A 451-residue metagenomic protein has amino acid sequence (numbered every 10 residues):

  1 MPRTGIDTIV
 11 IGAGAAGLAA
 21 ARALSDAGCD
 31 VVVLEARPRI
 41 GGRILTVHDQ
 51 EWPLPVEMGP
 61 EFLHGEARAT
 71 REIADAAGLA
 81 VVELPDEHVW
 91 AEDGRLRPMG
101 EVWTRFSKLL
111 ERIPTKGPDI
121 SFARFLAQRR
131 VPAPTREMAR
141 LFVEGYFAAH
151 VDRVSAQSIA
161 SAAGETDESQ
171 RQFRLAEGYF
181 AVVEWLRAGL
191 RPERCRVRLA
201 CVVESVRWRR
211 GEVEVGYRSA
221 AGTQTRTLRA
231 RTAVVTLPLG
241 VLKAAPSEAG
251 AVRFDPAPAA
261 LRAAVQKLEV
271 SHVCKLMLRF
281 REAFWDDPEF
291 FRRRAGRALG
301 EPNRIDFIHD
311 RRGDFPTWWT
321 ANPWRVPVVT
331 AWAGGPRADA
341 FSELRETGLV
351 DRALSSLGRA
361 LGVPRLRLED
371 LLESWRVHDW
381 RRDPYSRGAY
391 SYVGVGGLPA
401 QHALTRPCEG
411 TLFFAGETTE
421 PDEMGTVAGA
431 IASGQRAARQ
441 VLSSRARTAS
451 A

Functional and structural regions predicted by a protein language model:
M1-A451: FAD-dinucleotide binding site
